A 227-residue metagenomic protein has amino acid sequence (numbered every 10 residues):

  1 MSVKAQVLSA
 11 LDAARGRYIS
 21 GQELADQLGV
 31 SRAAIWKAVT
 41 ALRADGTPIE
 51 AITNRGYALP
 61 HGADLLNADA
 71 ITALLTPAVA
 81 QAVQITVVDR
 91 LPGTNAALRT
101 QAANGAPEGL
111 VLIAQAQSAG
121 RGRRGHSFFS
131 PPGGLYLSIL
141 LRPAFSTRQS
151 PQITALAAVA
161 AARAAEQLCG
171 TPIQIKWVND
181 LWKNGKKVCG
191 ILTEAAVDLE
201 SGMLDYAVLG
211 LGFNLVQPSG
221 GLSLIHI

Functional and structural regions predicted by a protein language model:
S2-Q167, C189: N-terminal lobe of the biotin/lipoate ligase/transferase fold
A78-V79, Q84, A160-G202, G212: Acidic (Asp/Glu) carboxylate-rich active-site/surface patches
N104-A106, F128-S130, K183-N184, L199-M203: Solvent-exposed alpha-helices and their adjacent loops that cap or buttress functional pockets in soluble metabolic
V208-V216: Conserved beta-strand-loop-short alpha-helix elements that form and flank the Mn2+/Mg2+-coordinating active site
Q217-S223: Cytochrome P450 core scaffold surrounding the K-helix E-X-X-R motif and the conserved "meander" helix-loop region
I225-I227: Conserved small/polar residues in nucleotide/adenosyl-binding loops
